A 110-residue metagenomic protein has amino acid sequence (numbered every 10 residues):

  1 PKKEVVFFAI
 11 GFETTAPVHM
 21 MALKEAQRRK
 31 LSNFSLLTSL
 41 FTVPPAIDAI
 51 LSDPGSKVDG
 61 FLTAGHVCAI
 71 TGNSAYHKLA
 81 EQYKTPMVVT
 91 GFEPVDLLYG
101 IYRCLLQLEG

Functional and structural regions predicted by a protein language model:
P1-V6: Class I S-adenosyl-L-methionine
F8, F12-A75: Phosphate/pyrophosphate-binding betaalpha-module
G55-G110: A conserved active-site cap/scaffold subdomain adjacent to cofactor or substrate pockets
